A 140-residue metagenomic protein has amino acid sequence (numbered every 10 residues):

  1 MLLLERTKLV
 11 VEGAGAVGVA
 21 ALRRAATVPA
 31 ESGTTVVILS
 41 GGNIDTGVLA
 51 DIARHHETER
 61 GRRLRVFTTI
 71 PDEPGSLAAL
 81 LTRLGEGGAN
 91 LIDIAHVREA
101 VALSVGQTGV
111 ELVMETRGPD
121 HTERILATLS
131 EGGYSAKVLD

Functional and structural regions predicted by a protein language model:
M1-G33: Active-site-adjacent helical/loop segments in soluble small-molecule enzymes
V10, V36-I38, F67, D93: Structured core elements
G13-G15, G41-G42, G75, G106: Glycine-centered flexibility sites
G15, R23, G42, T116 (+1 more regions): A broadly conserved detector of short glycine/acidic/proline-rich loop/turn motifs that flank catalytic sites and bind
V17-L22, D45-T46, A79: Short, electropositive, low-hydrophobicity segments enriched in small/polar residues
R23-R54: Catalytic phosphate/nucleotide-handling subdomain of diverse soluble enzymes
T46-D140: A conserved regulatory-domain signal marking ACT and ACT-like small-molecule sensing domains and adjacent regulatory
